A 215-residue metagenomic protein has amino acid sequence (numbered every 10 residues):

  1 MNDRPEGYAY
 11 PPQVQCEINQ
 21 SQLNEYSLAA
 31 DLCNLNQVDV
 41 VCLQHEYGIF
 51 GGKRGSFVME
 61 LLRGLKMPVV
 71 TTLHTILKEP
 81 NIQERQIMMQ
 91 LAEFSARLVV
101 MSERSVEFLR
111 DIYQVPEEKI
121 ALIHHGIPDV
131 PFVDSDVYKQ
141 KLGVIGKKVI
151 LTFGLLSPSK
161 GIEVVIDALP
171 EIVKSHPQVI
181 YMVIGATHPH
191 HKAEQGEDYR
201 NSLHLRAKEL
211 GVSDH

Functional and structural regions predicted by a protein language model:
M1-Q37, T187-P189: N-terminal strand-loop element at the rim of the active site of nucleotide-sugar-dependent glycosyltransferases
C16-I18, A30-G55, P68-T72: Short N-terminal targeting/anchoring amphipathic segment
R63, L77-A96: A conserved, positively charged/aromatic
V70, F94-E103, A121: A short beta-strand/loop micro-motif in the catalytic core of glycosyltransferases that engages the nucleotide-sugar
R104, G126, T187: Carbohydrate-associated surface elements
F132-V144, V149, R200: A short helix/loop element that forms part of the nucleotide-sugar donor recognition site in Leloir-type
G143-K160, I166-L169, M182-I184: Conserved donor-binding/catalytic core segment of Leloir-type glycosyltransferases
G185, E194-H215: Nucleotide-activated donor-binding/catalytic signature segment of Leloir-type glycosyltransferases, i.e., the conserved
